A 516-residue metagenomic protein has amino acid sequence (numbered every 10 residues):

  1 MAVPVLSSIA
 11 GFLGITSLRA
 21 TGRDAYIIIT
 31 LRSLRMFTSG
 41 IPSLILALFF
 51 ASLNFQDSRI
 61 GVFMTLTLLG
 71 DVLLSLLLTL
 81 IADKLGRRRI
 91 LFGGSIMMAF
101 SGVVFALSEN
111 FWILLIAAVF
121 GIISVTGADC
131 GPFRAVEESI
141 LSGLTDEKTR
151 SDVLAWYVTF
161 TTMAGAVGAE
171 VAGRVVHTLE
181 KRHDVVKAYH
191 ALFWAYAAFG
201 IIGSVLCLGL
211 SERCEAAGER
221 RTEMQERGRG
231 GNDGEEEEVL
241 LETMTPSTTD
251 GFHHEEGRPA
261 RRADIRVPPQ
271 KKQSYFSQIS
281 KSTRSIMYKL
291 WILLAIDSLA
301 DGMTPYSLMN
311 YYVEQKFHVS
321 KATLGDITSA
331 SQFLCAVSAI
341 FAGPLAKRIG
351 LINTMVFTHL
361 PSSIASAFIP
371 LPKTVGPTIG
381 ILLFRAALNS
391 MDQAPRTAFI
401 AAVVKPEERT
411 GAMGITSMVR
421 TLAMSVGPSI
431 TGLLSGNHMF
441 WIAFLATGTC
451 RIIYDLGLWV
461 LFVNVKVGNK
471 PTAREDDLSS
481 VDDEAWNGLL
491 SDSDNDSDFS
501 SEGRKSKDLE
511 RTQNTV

Functional and structural regions predicted by a protein language model:
A2-G22, A217-S298, Q315, V481-E484: Juxtamembrane intracellular "pre-TM" segments in multi-pass secondary transporters
A10-L73, I286-L294, S298-I327: Helix-loop boundary and gating motifs at the non-cytosolic
S33, S101, F111-P132, P377-D392: Hydrophobic core of transmembrane alpha-helices in multi-pass small-molecule transporters, especially MFS/SLC-type
A47-L48, G165-K187, G343-P344, V426-L445: Transmembrane alpha-helix termini and helix-breaking/packing motifs in multi-pass membrane transporters
L73-R87, V176-H177, S338-L351, S435-G436: Helix-to-loop junctions at the C-terminal end of transmembrane segments in multipass secondary transporters
R89-V104, N353-F368: Structural signature of the two symmetry-related core transmembrane helices
I123-T145, M391-V404: Intracellular juxtamembrane helix-capping segments at the cytosolic ends of symmetry-related transmembrane helices
K187-G209, I442-V460: Symmetry-related core transmembrane helices of the 12-TM Major Facilitator Superfamily/SLC fold
